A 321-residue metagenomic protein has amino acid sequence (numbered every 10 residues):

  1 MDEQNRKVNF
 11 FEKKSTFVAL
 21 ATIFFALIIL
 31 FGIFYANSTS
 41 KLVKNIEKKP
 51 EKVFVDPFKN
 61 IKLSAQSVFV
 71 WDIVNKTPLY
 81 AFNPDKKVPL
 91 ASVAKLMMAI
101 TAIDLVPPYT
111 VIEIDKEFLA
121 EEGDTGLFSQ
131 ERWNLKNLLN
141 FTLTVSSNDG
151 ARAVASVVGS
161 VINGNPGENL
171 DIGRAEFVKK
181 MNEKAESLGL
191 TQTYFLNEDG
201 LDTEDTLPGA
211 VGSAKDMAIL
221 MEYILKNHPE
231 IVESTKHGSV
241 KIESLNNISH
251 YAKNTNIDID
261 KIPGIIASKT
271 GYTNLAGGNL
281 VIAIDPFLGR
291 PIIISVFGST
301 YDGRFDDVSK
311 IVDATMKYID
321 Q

Functional and structural regions predicted by a protein language model:
M1-I23: N-terminal Lys/Arg-rich, disordered targeting/topogenic segments
K14-L20, T39-S67, G159-Q321: Penicillin-recognizing serine hydrolase domain
A19-F34: Hydrophobic membrane-insertion alpha-helices, especially the h-region of bacterial N-terminal signal peptides
N75-K76, P89-I114, M217: Active-site SXXK
D104-E117, H228-K236: Short, well-structured active-site flanking segments
E113-S129, M181-T193: Active-site helix/loop module of the DD-peptidase/beta-lactamase fold, centered on the serine-lysine SxxK catalytic
E121-V158, S249-A267: Conserved catalytic neighborhood of penicillin-recognizing serine enzymes
